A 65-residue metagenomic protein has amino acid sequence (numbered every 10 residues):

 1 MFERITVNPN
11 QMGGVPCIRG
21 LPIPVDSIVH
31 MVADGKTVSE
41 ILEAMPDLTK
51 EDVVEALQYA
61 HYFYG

Functional and structural regions predicted by a protein language model:
M1, G14, D26-H30: N-proximal short alpha-helices
F2-C17: Short, Lys/Arg-enriched N-terminal segment that forms or immediately precedes the first helix of a structured domain
P24-G65: Long, charge-rich, low-complexity alpha-helical segments
